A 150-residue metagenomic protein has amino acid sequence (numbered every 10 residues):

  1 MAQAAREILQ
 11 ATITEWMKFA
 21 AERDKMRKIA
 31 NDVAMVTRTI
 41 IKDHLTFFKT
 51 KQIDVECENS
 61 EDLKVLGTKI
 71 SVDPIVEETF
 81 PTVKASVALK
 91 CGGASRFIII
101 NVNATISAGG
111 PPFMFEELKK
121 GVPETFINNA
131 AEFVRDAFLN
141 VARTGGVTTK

Functional and structural regions predicted by a protein language model:
A2, T82-A85, C91, I127-N128 (+1 more regions): Short, intrinsically disordered, low-complexity terminal segments
A2-E58: Contiguous, amphipathic alpha-helical segments that mediate oligomerization or scaffolding in large protein assemblies
A5-R6, Q10, S60, G67 (+3 more regions): Intrinsically disordered, low-complexity regions
T12-T14, T37-T39, T46, T50 (+6 more regions): Residue-identity detector for threonine
R27, M35, F47, C57 (+8 more regions): Low-complexity, compositionally biased segments
V33-I40, V87-C91, I100-V102, V134 (+1 more regions): Extended low-polarity, hydrophobic cluster-rich segments
I40, H44-I99: Amphipathic, interaction-prone secondary-structure segments
S95-K150: Ampiphathic alpha-helical segments that act as solvent-exposed interaction surfaces
